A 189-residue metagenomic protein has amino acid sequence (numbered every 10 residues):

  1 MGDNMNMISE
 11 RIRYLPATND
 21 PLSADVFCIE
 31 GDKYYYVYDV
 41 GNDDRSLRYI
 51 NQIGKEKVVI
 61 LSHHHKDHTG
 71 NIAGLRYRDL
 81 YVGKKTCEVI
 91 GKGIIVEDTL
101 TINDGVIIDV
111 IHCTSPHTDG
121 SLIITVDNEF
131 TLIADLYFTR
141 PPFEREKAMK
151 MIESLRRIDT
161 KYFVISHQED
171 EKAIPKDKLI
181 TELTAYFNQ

Functional and structural regions predicted by a protein language model:
D3-N51, L122-L136: Conserved beta-strand hairpin/beta-sheet module of binuclear metal-dependent hydrolase folds, prominently
N6-I8, I29, V96-G105: Short acidic-hydrophobic surface loop/beta-edge motif
A17-N19, G91-K92, H112-S115: Short Gly/Pro-enriched turn/cap motifs at secondary-structure boundaries
Y35-Y36, N42-D43, I107-D109, T114-N188: Metallo-beta-lactamase
D44-T86, R156-F163: Active-site metal-binding motif and surrounding structural segment of the metallo-beta-lactamase
T69-G70, E88-I95, P141-F143: Short, charged, surface-exposed secondary-structure boundary motifs
L75-Y81, V89-T99, I180-T181: Active-site regions of enzymes building and remodeling cell-envelope glycoconjugates
